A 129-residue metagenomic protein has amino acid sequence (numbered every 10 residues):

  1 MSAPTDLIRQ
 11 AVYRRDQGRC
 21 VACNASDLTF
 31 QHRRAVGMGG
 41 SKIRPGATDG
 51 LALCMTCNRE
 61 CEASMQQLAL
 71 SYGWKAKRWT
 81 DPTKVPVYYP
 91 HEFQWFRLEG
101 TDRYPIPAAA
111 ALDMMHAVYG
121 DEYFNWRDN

Functional and structural regions predicted by a protein language model:
M1-R19, G40-T48, V87: Short, charged surface segments at domain edges that flank catalytic/cofactor-binding sites
A3, C61-S64, I106, A110: Short coil/turn linker and secondary-structure boundary residues
T5-I8, L68, R103: Broad hydrophobic/π-residue packing in well-ordered secondary structure
A22: Conserved redox-active cysteine motifs that mediate thiol-disulfide chemistry, especially di-cysteine Cys-X(1-2)-Cys
A25-L28, D49-Y72: Short Cys/His-centered divalent metal-binding micro-motifs
D27-G40: Short recognition patches in nucleic-acid-associated and regulatory proteins
G37-M55, G73-P86: Short microdomains enriched in Cys/His and/or Lys/Arg
A76-N129: Short flanking/linker segments adjacent to small metal-binding domains or redox-active Cys/His motifs
